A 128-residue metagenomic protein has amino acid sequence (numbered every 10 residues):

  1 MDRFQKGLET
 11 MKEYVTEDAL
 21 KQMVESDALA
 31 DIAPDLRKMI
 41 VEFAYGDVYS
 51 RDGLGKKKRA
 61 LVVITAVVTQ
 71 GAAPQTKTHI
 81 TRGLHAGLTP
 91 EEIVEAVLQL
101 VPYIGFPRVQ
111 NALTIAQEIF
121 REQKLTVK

Functional and structural regions predicted by a protein language model:
M1-K56, V109-K128: Acidic, glycine/proline-rich low-complexity segments that act as flexible tails and inter-domain linkers
V41, K58-L61, T76, I93: N-terminal alpha-helical segment
A44, A66-A72, G105: Short alpha-helix boundary/capping elements
D52-K58, L88-E92: Structural motif
R59-V67, A96-V97: Short, structured motif recognition centered on aromatic/hydrophobic residues
V68, A86, Q99-F106: A short structural micro-motif
A72-E92, V109-I119: Extended intrinsically disordered, low-complexity coil regions enriched in Ser, Thr, Gly, Ala and often Pro
P90, A96-Q99: Long amphipathic alpha-helical scaffold regions
